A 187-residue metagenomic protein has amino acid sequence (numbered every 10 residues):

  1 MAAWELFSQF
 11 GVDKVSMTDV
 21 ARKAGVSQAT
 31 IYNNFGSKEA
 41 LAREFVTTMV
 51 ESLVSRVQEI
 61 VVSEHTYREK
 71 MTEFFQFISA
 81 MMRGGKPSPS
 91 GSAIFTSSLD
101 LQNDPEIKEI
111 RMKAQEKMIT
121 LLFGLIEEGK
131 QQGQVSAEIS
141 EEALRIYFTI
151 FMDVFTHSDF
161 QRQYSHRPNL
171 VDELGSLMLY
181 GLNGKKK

Functional and structural regions predicted by a protein language model:
M1-W4, V20, F45-M49, L53 (+1 more regions): Generic hydrophobic, amphipathic alpha-helix propensity
L6-A40, E44: Helix-turn-helix
Q9-D13, E64, G85, Q132: Short coil/turn segments at alpha/beta junctions that flank glycine-rich nucleotide-binding fingerprints
E44, Q58-P87, R145-F148, V171: Hydrophobic alpha-helical connector segments
E51-V54, P105-Q131, E142-T149: Amphipathic alpha-helical packing segments from all-alpha helical-bundle domains
Q76-A80, T120-Q132, I146-K187: C-terminal peripheral helix-coil segments that are non-catalytic and often amphipathic
M82-P105: Amphipathic alpha-helical segments used for helix-helix packing
